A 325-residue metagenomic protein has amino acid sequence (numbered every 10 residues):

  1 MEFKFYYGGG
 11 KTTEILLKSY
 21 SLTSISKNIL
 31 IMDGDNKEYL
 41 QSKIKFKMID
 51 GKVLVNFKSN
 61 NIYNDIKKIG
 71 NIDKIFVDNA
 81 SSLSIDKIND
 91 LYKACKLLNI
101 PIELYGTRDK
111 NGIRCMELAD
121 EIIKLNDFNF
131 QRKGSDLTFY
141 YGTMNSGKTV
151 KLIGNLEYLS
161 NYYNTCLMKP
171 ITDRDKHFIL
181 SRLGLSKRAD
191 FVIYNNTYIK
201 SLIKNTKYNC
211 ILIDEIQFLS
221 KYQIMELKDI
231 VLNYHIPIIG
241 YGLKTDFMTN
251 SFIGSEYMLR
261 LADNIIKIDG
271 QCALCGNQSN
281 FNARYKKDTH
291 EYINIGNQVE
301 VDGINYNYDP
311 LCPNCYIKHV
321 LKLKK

Functional and structural regions predicted by a protein language model:
M1-K67, K110-R114, D127-L202, D246-Y257 (+3 more regions): Conserved P-loop
E2-Y6, K74-D78, P101, T138-G142 (+2 more regions): Short, basic, glycine/proline-bearing loop/turn elements
I15, A119, L152, D214 (+1 more regions): A residue-level signal for conserved active-site and pocket-lining positions in enzyme catalytic cores
I62, A80-G134, Q217-K325: Replace "adjacent to P-loop NTPase cores in ATP/GTP-dependent enzymes" with "adjacent to NTP-binding cores
G70-S84, K207-L219: Conserved P-loop NTPase "ATPase switch" module shared by AAA+ and STAND
